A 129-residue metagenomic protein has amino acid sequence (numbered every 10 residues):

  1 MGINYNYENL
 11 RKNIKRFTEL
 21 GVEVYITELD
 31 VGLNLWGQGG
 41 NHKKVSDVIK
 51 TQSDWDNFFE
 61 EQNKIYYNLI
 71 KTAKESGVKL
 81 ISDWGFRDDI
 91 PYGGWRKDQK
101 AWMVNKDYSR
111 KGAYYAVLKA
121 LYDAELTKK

Functional and structural regions predicted by a protein language model:
M1-I3: N-terminal substrate-binding region of glycoside hydrolase catalytic domains
Y5-Y25, V31-K129: Aromatic-rich peripheral "rim/lid" segments of glycoside hydrolase catalytic domains that contact and position glycan
